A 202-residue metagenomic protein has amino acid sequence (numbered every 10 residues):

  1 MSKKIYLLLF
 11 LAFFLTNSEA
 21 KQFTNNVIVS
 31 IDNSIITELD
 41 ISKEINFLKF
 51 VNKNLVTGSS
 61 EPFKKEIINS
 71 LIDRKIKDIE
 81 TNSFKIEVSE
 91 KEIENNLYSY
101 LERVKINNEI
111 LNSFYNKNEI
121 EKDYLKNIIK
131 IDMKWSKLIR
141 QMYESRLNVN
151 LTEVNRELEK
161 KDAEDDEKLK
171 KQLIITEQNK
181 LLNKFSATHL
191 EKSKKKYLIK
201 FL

Functional and structural regions predicted by a protein language model:
M1-S2: N-terminal secretory signal peptides that target proteins for export/translocation
I5-F14: Sec-dependent N-terminal signal peptides
L8, E38, S42-K43, L48 (+3 more regions): A broad, structure-centric signal for solvent-exposed, well-ordered loop/edge residues that line or flank functional
S18-Q22: Boundary at the C-terminal end of the N-terminal hydrophobic targeting segment
F23, I35, E61-L202: Peptidyl-prolyl cis-trans isomerase
V27-T57: N-terminal targeting signals for Sec/Tat export/insertion, comprising classic cleavable signal peptides
